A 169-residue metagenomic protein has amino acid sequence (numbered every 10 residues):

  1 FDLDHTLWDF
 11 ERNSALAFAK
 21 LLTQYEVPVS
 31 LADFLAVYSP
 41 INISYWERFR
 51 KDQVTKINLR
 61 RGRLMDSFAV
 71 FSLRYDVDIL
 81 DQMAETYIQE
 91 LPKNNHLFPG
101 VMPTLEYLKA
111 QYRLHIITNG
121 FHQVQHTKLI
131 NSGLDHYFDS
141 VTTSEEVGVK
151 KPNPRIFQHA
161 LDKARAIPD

Functional and structural regions predicted by a protein language model:
F1-L3, L7-P99: N-terminal helical cap/lid subdomain that shapes the substrate entry/recognition surface in HAD-like hydrolases
D4-L7, G133, E146, K151 (+1 more regions): Conserved functional loop/turn residues at catalytic and ligand-binding sites
L7, V124, I156: Conserved short alpha-helix immediately C-terminal to the canonical SAM/SAH-binding motif I of Rossmann-like
A15-K20, S132-L134, A160: Glycine-rich, phosphate-binding/catalytic loops in enzymes
P28, R74, D135-D139, I167: Conserved H-loop
Q82-H96, V101-S132, V141-S144, K150: Substrate-recognition element of Asp-dependent hydrolases with the DxDx(T/V) motif
K150-D169: Conserved Lys-Pro-Asp/Glu-containing loop-to-beta segment of HAD-superfamily phosphomonoesterases, centered on
